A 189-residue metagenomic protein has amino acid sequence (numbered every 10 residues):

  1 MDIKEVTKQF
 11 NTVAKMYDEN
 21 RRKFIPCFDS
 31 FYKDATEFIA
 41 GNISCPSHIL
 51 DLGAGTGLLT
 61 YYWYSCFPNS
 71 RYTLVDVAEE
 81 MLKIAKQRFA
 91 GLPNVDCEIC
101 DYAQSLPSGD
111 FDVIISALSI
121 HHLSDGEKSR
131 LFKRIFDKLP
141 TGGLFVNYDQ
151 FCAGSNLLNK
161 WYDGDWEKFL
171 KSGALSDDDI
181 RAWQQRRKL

Functional and structural regions predicted by a protein language model:
M1-M16: N-terminal, positively charged/glycine-rich alpha-helical extensions of SAM-dependent methyltransferases
C27-C45: Conserved alpha-helix/loop element of class I SAM-dependent methyltransferases that forms part of the SAM/SAH-binding
H48, G142-L144: Short glycine-centered segments of the SAM/dcSAM-binding site in methyltransferase folds
L50-L52, T56-Q104: Class I SAM-dependent methyltransferase SAM/SAH-binding core
L106-I114: A short acidic, Gly/Pro-enriched loop at the edge of an enzyme's catalytic core that lines a small-molecule cofactor
S116-I120, Y148: Residues lining the SAM
S129-T141: A short glycine-rich, Lys/Arg-flanked "PGG" loop and its adjoining helix->strand segment in the class I
Y148-L189: C-terminal alpha-helical "lid/dimerization" subdomain adjacent to the S-adenosyl-L-methionine
